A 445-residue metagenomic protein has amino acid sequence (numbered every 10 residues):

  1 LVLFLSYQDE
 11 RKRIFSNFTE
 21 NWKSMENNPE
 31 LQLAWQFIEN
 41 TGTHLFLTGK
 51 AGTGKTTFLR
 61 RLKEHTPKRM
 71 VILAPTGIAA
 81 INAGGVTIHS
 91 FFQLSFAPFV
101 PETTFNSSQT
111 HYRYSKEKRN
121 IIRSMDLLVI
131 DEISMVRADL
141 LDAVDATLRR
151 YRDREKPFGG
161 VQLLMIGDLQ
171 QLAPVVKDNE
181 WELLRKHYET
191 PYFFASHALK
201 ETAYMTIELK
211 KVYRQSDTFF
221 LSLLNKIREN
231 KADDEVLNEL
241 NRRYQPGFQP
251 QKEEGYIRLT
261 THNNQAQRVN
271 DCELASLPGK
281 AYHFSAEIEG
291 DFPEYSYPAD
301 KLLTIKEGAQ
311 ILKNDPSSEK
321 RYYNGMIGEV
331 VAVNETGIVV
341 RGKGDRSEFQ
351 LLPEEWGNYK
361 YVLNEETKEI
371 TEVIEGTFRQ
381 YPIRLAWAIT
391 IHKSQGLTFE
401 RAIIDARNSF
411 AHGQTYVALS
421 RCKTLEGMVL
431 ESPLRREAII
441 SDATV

Functional and structural regions predicted by a protein language model:
Y7-Q8: Low-complexity, intrinsically disordered or signal/transmembrane-proximal segments
R11-V445: Conserved ATP-binding/catalytic motifs of P-loop helicase motor domains
